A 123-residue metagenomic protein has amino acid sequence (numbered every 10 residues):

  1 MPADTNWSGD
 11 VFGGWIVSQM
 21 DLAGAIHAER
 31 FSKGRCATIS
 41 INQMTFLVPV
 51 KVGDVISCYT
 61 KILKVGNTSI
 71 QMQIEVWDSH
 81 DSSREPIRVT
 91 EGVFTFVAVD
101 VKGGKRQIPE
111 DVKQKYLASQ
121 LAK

Functional and structural regions predicted by a protein language model:
M1-S40, V97-K123: Hot-dog-fold acyl-thioester-processing enzymes
P2-A3, I41-V48, D78-H80: Short, well-ordered turn and helix-capping elements at secondary-structure junctions
A25-Y59, L63-V65, S69-Q71, I87-G92: Hydrophobic beta-strand-centered segment that forms part of the acyl-chain substrate-binding groove
K51-V52, L63-K123: HotDog/MaoC-like acyl-thioester-processing domains
